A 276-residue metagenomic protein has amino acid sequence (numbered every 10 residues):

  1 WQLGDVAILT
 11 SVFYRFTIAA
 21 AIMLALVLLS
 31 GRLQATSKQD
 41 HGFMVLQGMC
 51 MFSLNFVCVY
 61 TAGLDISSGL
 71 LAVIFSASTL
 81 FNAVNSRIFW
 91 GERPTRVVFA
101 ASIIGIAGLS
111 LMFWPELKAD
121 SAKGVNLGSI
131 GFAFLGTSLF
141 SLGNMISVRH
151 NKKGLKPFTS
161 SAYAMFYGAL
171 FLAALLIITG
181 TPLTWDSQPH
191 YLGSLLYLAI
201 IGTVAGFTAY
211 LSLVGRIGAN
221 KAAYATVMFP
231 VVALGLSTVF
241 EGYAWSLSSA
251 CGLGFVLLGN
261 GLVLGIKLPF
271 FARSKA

Functional and structural regions predicted by a protein language model:
W1-D5, L64, F113-N126, I177-S194 (+1 more regions): Membrane-interface helix termini and inter-helical loops of multi-pass transporters
Q2, S11, R15, A62 (+8 more regions): Hydrophobic/aromatic residues within transmembrane alpha-helices of multi-pass small-molecule transporters
G4-L54, F81, S138-I146, S161-G180 (+2 more regions): Transmembrane alpha-helices of multi-pass small-molecule transport proteins
T10-A21, M51, V59-S102, G136 (+1 more regions): Specific alpha-helical transmembrane segments that line the substrate/conduction pathway and gating interfaces
V12-T17, L24, W114-P115, Y191-G193 (+1 more regions): C-terminal-most transmembrane helix of multi-pass membrane proteins
V12-Y14, L71-A77, I146-A169, A199-V239: Helix-helix packing/entry segments at the starts of transmembrane helices
L24-F75, L111, A199-I217: Specific transmembrane alpha-helical segments of multi-pass solute transporters/efflux pumps, especially DMT/EamA
L33, A77-S138, T179, L247 (+1 more regions): Juxtamembrane helix-loop boundary signature in multi-pass membrane transporters
